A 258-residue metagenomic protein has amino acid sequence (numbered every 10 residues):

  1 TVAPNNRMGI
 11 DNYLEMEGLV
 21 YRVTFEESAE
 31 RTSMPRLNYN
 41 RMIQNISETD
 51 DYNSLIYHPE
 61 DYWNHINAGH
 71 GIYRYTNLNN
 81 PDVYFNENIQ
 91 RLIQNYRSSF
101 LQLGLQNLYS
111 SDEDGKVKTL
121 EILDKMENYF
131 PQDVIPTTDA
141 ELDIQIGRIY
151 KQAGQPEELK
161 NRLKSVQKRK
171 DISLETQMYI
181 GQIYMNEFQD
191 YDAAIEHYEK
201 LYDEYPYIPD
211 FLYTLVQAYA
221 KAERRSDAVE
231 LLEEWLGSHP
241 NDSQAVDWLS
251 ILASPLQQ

Functional and structural regions predicted by a protein language model:
T1-Q152, E158-S165, D171, K200: ER/secretory pathway lumenal C-terminal domains and tails of membrane proteins involved in glycoprotein biogenesis
L101-Q102, P136-Q145, L174-Y179, P209-Q217 (+1 more regions): Alpha-solenoid helical repeat scaffolds
Q106, I149, I183-Y184, A218 (+1 more regions): Residue-level signature for tetratricopeptide repeat
S110, A153, E187-F188, A222 (+1 more regions): Structural motif corresponding to the intra-repeat A-B loop/turn of tetratricopeptide repeats
Y129, R169, E204-Y205, S238: Structural marker of alpha-solenoid helical repeat scaffolds
K221-Q258: Terminal, low-structured helical/coil segments at or just beyond the last alpha-helical repeat
